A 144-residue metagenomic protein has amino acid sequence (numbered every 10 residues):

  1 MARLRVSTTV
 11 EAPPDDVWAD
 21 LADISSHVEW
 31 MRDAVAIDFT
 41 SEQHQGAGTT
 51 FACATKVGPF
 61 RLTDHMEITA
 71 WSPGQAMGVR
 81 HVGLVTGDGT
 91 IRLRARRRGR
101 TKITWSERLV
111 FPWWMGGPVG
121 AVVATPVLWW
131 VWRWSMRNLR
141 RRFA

Functional and structural regions predicted by a protein language model:
M1-T40: Hydrophobic ligand-binding cavity/cleft-lining segments
R5-S7, T63-H65, D88-T90, S106: Well-ordered beta-strand positions in beta-sheet-rich domains
T9-P13, A54-G58, T69, R94-R96 (+1 more regions): Solvent-exposed residues in well-ordered beta-strands and their adjoining turns, especially edge/terminal strands
A19-A34, G48-F60, V127: Short, solvent-exposed helix-to-loop capping segments enriched in aromatics
A19-S26, R133, R137, R141: Short, intrinsically disordered, mixed-charge
D38-D88, R97-R100, W134-A144: Glycine-rich portal/gate segments that line the openings of hydrophobic small-molecule binding cavities
R80-W134: Beta-strand/loop substructures that line and gate deep hydrophobic ligand-binding cavities in soluble
